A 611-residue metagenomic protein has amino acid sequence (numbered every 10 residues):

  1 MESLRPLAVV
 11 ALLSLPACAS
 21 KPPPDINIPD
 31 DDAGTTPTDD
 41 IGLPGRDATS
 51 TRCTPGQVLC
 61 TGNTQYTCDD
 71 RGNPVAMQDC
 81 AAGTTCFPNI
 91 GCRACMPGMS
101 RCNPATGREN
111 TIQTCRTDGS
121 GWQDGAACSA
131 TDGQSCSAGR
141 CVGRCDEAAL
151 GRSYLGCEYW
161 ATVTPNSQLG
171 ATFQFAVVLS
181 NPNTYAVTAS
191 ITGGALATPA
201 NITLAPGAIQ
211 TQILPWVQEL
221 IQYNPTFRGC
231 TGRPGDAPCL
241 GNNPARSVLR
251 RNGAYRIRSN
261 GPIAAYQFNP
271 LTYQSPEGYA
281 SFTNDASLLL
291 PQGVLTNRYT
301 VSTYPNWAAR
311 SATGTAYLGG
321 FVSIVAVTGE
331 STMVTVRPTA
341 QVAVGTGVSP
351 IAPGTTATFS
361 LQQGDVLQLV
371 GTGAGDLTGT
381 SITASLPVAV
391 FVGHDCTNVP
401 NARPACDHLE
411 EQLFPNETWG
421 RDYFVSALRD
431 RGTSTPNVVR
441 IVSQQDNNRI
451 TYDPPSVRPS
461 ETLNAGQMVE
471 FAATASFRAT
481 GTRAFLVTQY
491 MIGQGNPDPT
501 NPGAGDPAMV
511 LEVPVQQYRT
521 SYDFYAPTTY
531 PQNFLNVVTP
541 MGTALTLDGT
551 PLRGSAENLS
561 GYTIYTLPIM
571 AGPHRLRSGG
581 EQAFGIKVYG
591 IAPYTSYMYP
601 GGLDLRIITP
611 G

Functional and structural regions predicted by a protein language model:
M1-A8: Bacterial N-terminal signal peptides that target proteins for export
V10-A11, S331: Short secondary-structure boundary segments
A11-A17: Hydrophobic h-region of N-terminal signal peptides that target proteins for export in Gram-negative bacteria
A17-C53: Ser/Thr-rich, Pro/Gly/Ala-heavy low-complexity intrinsically disordered linkers and tails of secreted extracellular
D40, R46-A149: Cysteine-rich, disulfide-bonded extracellular modules and peptides in secreted proteins and receptor ectodomains
S137-G611: Intrinsically disordered, low-complexity linker/terminal regions across diverse proteins
